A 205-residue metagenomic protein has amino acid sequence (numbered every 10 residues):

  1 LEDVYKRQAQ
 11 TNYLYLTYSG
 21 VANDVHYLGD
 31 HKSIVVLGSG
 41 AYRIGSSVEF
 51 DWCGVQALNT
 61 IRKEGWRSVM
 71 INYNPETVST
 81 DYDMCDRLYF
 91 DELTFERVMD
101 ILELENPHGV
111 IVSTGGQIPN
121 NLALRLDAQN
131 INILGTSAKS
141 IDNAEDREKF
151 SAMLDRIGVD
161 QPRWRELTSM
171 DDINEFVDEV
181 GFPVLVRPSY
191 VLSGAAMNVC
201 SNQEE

Functional and structural regions predicted by a protein language model:
L1-Y5: Short, small-residue-biased leader/transition segments that mark boundaries at the very start of proteins
K6-Y18, E145-E148, I157: Flexible, Lys/Arg-rich cytosolic regulatory linkers and terminal tails that connect or flank
T11-A57, R62-R67, S169: C-terminal accessory/binding modules appended to enzymatic or scaffolding proteins
L28, E103, A138-I141, E145-E205: Active-site nucleotide/adenylate-binding loops and adjacent lid/helix of ATP-dependent enzymes
R43-F50, L58-R67, I71-C85, P107-E145 (+1 more regions): A short, GP-enriched loop/loop-strand-helix hinge that lies immediately N-terminal to, or at the N-terminal rim
R87-R97: Glycine-rich, highly charged phosphate/nucleotide-binding loops
V98, P119-N120, I173: Short, well-ordered alpha-helical microsegments
